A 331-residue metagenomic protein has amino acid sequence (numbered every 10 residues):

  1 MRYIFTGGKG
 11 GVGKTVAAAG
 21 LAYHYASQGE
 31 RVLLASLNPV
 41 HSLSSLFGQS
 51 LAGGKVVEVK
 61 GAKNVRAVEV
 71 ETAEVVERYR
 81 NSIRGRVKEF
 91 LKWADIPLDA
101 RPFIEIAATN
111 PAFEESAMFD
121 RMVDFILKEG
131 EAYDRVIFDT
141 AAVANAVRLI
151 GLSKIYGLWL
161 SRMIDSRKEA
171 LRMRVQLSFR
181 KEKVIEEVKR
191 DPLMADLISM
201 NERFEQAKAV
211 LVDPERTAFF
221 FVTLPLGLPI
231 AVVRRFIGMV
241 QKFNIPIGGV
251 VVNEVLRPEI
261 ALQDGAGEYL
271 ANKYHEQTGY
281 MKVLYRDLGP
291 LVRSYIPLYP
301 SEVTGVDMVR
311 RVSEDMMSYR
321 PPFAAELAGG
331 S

Functional and structural regions predicted by a protein language model:
M1-V12, V16-L193, I198: Nucleotide-state-sensitive switch-loop elements of NTP-binding domains
G13, S199-R203, E276: Short secondary-structure boundary/capping elements
S50, F204-S331: C-terminal lobe/tail of nucleotide-utilizing enzymes
